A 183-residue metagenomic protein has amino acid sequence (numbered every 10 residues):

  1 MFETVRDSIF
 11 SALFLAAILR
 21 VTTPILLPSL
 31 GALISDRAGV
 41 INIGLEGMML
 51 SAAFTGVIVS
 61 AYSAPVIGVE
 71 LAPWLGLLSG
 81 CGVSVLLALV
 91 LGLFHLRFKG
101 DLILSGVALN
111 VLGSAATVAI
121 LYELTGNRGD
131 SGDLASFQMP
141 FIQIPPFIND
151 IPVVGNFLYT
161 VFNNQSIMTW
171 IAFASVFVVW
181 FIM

Functional and structural regions predicted by a protein language model:
M1-P28, R37, I41, T55 (+1 more regions): Membrane-interfacial amphipathic/re-entrant helices at transmembrane-helix boundaries
A12, A16, R20, P24-A32 (+8 more regions): Alpha-helical transmembrane segments in multi-pass membrane proteins
I34, I58, Y62, L86-R97 (+2 more regions): Membrane-interface helix caps of multi-pass small-molecule transporters
D36-T55, W74, L96-L109: Short, non-helical or kinked segments that cap or interrupt transmembrane helices
D36-V40, P65-V66, G100, E123-D130: Transmembrane helix-loop junctions in multipass membrane proteins, especially transporters and channels
I67-A116: Alpha-helical transmembrane segments within multi-pass membrane transporters and channels
S114-F157: Extracellular/periplasmic helix-loop junction at the C-terminal end of a transmembrane helix in multi-pass membrane
P146-M183: Alpha-helical transmembrane segments of multi-pass integral membrane proteins
